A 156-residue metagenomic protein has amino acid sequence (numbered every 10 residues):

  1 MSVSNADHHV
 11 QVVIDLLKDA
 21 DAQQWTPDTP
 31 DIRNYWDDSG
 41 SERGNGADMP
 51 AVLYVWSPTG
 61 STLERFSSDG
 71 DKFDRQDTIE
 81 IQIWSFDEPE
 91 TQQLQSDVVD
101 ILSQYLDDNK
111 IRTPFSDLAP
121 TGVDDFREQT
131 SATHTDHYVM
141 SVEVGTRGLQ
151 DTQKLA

Functional and structural regions predicted by a protein language model:
M1-S68, L155-A156: Small/polar-rich, solvent-exposed N-terminal microdomains that initiate assembly or binding
V12-L16, Q93, D97-I101: Long, highly charged amphipathic alpha-helices
E64, T91-Q93, Q150-K154: Short acidic, gly/pro-rich beta-turn/loop elements at beta-sheet edges and active-site/ligand-binding grooves
S67-D69, E128-Q129: Short, P/G- and charge-enriched loop/turn segments at secondary-structure junctions
D69-K72, D97-V98, K154-A156: Short intrinsically disordered coil segments
D71-T91, H134-L149: Oligomerization/assembly interface segments of phage tail-like spikes and tubes
D100-A156: Acidic-leaning, charged glycine-interspersed low-complexity segments
